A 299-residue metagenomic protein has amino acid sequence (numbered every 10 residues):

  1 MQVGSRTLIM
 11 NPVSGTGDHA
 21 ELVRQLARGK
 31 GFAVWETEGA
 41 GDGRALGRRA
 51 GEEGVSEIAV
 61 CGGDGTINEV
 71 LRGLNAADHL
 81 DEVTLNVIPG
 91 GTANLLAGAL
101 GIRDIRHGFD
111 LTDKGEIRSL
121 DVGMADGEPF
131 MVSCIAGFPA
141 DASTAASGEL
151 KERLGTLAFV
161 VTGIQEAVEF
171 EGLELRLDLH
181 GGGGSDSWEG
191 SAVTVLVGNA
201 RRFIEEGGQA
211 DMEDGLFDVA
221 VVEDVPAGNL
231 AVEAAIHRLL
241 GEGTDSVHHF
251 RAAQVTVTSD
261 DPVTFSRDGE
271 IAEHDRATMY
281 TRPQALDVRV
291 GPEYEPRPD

Functional and structural regions predicted by a protein language model:
M1-I58, V288, E295-D299: ATP/NTP phosphate-donor binding region
P12, C61-G63, I88-G91: Glycine-rich beta-strand-to-loop/alpha-helix junction loops that act as flexible
E21, H79-T84, G90-A192: Catalytic core of DAGKc-family lipid kinases
G43, G65-V70, L95-L96: Short glycine/serine/threonine-rich phosphate/pyrophosphate-binding segments that cradle anionic phosphate groups
T66-L80: Short Gly/Thr/Asp-enriched flexible loops that form oxyanion-binding sites at enzyme active sites
E128-D141, E189-G198, F203-I204, D218-V221 (+2 more regions): Short hydrophobic-aromatic micro-motifs
S191-G243: Internal helical hairpin/lid segments
E223-D299: ATP/nucleoside-binding phosphotransfer catalytic cores, i.e., glycine-rich phosphate-binding loops
